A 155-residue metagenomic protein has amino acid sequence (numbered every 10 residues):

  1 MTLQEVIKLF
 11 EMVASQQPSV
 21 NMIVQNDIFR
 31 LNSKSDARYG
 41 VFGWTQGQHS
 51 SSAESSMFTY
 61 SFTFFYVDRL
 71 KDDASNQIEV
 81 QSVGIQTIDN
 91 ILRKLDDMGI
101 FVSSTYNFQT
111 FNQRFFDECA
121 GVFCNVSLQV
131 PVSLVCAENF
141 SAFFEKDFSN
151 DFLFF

Functional and structural regions predicted by a protein language model:
M1-A53, E138-F140, S149-F155: Small/polar-rich, solvent-exposed N-terminal microdomains that initiate assembly or binding
Q4, N21, S33-V41, Q81-P131: Acidic-leaning, charged glycine-interspersed low-complexity segments
S50-S56, R114-C119: Short, solvent-exposed beta-strand/turn "edge" segments of beta-rich domains on protein surfaces
S52-E54, D72-A74, L134-E138: Short acidic, gly/pro-rich beta-turn/loop elements at beta-sheet edges and active-site/ligand-binding grooves
S56-K71, A120-V132: Oligomerization/assembly interface segments of phage tail-like spikes and tubes
L70-S82: Short histidine-centered catalytic/ligand-binding loop motif
A120-L153: Short, low-complexity, polybasic intrinsically disordered segments
